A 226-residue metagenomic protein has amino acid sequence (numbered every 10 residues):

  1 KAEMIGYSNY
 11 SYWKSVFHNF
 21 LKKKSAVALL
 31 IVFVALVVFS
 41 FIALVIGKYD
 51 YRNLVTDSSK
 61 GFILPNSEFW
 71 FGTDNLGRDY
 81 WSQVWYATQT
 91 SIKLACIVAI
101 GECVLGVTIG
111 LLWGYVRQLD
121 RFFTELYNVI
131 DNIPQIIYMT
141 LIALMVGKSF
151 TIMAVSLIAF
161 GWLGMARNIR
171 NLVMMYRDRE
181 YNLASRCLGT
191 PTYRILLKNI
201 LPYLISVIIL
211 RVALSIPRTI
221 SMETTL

Functional and structural regions predicted by a protein language model:
K1-I31: Transmembrane alpha-helical segments of polytopic membrane transport and secretion proteins
A2-K14, N66-W81, L119, Y193-L197: Short, membrane-interfacial amphipathic segments enriched in basic
V16-L21, Y49-A99: Periplasmic/extracellular loop-to-transmembrane helix junction in inner-membrane transport proteins
A28-I42, I97, G101, L105 (+6 more regions): Lipid-exposed faces of alpha-helical membrane segments in multi-pass integral membrane proteins
A28-L30, V37, Y80-Y115: Transmembrane alpha-helix signature in integral membrane proteins
W70, D74, G101, L105-G106 (+2 more regions): Generic hydrophobic transmembrane alpha-helix motif, especially the helices
R78-K93, R117-D120, T124, R177 (+1 more regions): Amphipathic cytosolic juxtamembrane alpha-helices at the membrane-cytosol interface of multi-pass membrane transporters
A143-V146, V173, L214, S221-L226: Glycine-rich helix-loop "coupling/hinge" segments at transmembrane-helix boundaries in multipass transporters
